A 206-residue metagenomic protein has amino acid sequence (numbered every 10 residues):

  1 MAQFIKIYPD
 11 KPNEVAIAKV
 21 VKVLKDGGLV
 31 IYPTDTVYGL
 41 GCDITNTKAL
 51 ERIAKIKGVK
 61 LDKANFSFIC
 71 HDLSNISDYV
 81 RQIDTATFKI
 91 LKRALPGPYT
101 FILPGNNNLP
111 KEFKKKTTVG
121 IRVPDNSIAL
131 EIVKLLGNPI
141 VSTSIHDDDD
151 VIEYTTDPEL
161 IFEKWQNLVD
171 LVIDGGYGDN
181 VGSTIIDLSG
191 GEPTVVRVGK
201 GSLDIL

Functional and structural regions predicted by a protein language model:
M1-L206: Active-site-adjacent structural elements in enzyme catalytic cores
